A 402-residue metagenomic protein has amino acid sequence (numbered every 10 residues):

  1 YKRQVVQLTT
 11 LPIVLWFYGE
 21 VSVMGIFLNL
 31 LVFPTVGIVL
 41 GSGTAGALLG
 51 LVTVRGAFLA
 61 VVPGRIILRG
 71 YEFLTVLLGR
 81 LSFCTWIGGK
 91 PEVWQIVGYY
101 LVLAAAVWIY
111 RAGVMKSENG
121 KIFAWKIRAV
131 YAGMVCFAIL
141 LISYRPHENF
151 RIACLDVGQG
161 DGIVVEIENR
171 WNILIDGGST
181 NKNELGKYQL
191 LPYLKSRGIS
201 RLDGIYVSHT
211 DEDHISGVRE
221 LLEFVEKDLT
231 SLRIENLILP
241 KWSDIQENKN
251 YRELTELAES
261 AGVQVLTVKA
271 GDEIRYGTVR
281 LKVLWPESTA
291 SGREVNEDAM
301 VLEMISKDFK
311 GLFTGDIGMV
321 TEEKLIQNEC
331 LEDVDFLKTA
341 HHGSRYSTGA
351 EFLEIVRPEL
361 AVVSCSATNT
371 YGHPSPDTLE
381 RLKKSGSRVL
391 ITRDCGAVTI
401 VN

Functional and structural regions predicted by a protein language model:
Y1-Q4: Conserved small/polar residues in nucleotide/adenosyl-binding loops
T10: Globin-like tetrapyrrole-binding proteins
L15-G25, A350-L353: Interfacial helix-loop-helix junctions of multi-pass membrane proteins
V21, G25-V36, G50: Interfacial segments of multi-pass membrane proteins
N29, L48-N402: Non-globular, low-confidence helical/coil segments that flank catalytic cores
T35-T44, F73: Internal helical hairpin/lid segments
